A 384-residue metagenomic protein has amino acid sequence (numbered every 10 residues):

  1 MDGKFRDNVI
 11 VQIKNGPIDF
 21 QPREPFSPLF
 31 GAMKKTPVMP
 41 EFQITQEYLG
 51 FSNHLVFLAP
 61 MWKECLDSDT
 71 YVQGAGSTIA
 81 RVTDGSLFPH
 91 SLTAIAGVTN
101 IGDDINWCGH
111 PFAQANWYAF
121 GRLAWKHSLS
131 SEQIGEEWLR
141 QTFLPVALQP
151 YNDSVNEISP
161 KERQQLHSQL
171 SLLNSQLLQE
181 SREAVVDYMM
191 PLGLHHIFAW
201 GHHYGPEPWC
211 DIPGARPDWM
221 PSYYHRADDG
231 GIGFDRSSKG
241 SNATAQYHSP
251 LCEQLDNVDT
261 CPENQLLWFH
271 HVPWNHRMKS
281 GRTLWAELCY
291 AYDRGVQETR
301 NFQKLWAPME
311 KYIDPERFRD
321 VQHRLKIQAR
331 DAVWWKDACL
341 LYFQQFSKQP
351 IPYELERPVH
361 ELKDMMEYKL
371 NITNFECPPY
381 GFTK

Functional and structural regions predicted by a protein language model:
M1-E136: Catalytic-core regions of glycoside hydrolase
S77-V146, R163-K384: Catalytic domains of carbohydrate-active enzymes that cleave complex glycans
N156-R163: Intrinsically disordered, low-complexity coil/linker segments enriched for acidic/polar and small residues
